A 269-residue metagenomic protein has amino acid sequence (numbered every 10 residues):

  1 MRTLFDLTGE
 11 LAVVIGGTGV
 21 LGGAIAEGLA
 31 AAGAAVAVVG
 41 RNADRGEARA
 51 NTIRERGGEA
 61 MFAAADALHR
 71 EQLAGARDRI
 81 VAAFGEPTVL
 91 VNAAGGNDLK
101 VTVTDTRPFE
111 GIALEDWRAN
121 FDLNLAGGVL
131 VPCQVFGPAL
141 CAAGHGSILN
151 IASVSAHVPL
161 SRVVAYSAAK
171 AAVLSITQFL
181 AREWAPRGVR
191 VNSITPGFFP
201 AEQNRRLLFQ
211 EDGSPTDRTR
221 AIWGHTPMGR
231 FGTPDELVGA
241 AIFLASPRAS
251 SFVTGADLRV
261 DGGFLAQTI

Functional and structural regions predicted by a protein language model:
T3, N51, T104-R107, P186 (+2 more regions): A glycine/serine/threonine-rich, flexible loop-to-helix segment that serves as the NAD(P) cofactor-binding "lid"
L11, T18-G19, N42: Conserved glycine-rich cofactor-binding loop
V101-F121, I222: Substrate-binding pocket helix/loop in short-chain dehydrogenase/reductase
A119-A142, A181-R182, P186: Amphipathic alpha-helical dimer-interface segment in Rossmann-like NAD(P)H-dependent oxidoreductases
C133, A169, T177: Active-site helix of classical SDR
S153: Residue(s) in the substrate-gating loop at a strand-loop-helix junction that position the organic substrate next
A185, R190, V253-T254: Short, small/polar-rich loop/turn modules that mediate ligand/substrate recognition or access, typified
R230-V260, L265: C-terminal substrate-recognition "lid" of short-chain dehydrogenase/reductases
